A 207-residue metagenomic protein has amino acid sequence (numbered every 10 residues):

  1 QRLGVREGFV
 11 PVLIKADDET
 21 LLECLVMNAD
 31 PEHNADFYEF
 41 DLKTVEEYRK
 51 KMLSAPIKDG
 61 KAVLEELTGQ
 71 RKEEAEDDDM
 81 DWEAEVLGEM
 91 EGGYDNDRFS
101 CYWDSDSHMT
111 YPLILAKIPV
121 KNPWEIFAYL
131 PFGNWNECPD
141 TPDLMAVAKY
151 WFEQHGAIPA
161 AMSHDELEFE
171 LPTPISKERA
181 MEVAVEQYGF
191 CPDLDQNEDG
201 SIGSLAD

Functional and structural regions predicted by a protein language model:
Q1-P123: Extended, low-hydrophobicity segments enriched in charged/polar residues
R49-K50, Y129-N136, E170-T173: Charged, low-complexity surface segments at secondary-structure and domain boundaries
Y102-Y150: Surface-exposed, low-hydrophobicity interaction/linker segments
I118, A157-A161: Short edge beta-strands and adjacent turn/loop segments
P142, P159, D165-D207: Alpha-helical oligomerization segments
Y150-A157: Short amphipathic beta-strand starts and helix->beta connectors
